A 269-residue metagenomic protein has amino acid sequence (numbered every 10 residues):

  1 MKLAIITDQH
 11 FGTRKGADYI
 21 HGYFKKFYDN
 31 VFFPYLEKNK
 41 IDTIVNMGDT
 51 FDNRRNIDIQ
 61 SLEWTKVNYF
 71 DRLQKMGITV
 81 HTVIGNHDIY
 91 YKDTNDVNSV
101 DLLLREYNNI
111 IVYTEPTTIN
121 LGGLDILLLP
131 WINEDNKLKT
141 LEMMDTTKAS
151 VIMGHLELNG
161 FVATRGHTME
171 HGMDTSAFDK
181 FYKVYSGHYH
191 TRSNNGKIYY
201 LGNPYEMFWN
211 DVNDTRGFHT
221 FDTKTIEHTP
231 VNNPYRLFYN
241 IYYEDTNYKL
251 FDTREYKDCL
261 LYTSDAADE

Functional and structural regions predicted by a protein language model:
K2, Q9, T13-T118, A177-F181: Core catalytic region of metal-dependent phosphoesterases/phosphodiesterases, especially metallo-beta-lactamase-like
D8, D49, T65, G85 (+4 more regions): Divalent metal-coordination and catalytic microenvironments
G12-R14, D52-R55, T82-D93, N133-N136 (+3 more regions): Active-site environment of divalent metal-dependent phosphoester hydrolases
D88-S176, P204: Conserved catalytic scaffold of divalent metal-dependent phosphoesterases
T164-T229: Conserved beta-sheet core of the metallophosphoesterase superfamily
V231-I241: Charged, glycine-rich active-site and insertion segments that engage polyanionic ligands
Y262-E269: Conserved small/polar residues in nucleotide/adenosyl-binding loops
